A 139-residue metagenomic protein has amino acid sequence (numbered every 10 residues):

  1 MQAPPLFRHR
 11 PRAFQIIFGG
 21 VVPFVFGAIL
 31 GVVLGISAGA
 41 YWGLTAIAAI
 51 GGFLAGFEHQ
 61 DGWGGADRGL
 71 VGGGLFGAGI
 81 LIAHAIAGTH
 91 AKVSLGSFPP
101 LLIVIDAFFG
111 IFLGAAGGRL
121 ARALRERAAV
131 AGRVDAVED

Functional and structural regions predicted by a protein language model:
M1-D139: Juxtamembrane/disordered regions of integral membrane proteins
